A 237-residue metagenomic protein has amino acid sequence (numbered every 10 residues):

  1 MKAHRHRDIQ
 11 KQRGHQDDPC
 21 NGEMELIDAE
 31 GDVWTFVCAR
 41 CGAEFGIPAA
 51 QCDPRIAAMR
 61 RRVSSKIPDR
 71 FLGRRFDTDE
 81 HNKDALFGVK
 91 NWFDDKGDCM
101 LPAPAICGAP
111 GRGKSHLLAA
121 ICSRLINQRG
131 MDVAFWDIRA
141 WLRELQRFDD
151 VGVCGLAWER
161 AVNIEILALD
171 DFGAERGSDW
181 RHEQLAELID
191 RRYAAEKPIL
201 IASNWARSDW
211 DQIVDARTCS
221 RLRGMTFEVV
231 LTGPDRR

Functional and structural regions predicted by a protein language model:
M1-F87, E228-V229, G233, R237: A short, basic N-terminal segment
T78-P104: Pre-Walker A (pre-P-loop) alpha-helix and adjacent loop at the N terminus of AAA/AAA+ ATPase modules, a conserved
M100-A119: Walker A/P-loop nucleotide-binding motif
L101-A105, D132-V133, I166, P198-L200: Residue-level preference for the first positions of well-ordered beta-strands
C122, N127, W141-F148, G152 (+2 more regions): Replace "adjacent to P-loop NTPase cores in ATP/GTP-dependent enzymes" with "adjacent to NTP-binding cores
D137: Conserved Walker A/P-loop ATP-binding site and its immediately adjacent core in helicase/helicase-like ATPase domains
L156-E165: Short basic/glycine-enriched coil/helix segment immediately N-terminal to the Walker B
